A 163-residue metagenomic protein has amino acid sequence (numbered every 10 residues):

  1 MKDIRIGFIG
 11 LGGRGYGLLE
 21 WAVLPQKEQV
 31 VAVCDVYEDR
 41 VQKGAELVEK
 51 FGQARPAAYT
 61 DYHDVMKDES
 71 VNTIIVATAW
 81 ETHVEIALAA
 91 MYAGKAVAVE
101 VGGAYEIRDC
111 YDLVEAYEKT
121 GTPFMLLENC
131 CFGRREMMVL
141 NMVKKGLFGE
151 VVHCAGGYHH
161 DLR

Functional and structural regions predicted by a protein language model:
M1-F51: N-terminal Rossmann-like dinucleotide-binding module
G10-G12, T120-M125, C130-R163: Predominantly a Rossmann-like dinucleotide-binding segment in NAD(P)-dependent oxidoreductases
V31, P56, S70-N72: Conserved acidic residues
V33, I74, C154: Receiver (REC) domain switch-region micro-motif
G44-Q53, D112, A116-T120: Short, conserved SAM-binding/catalytic segment of Class I S-adenosyl-L-methionine-dependent methyltransferases
R55-D61: Conserved SAM-binding strand-loop segment of SAM-dependent methyltransferases
Y62-M66, L140: Short hydrophobic/charged patches on amphipathic alpha-helices used for structural packing and interfaces
T73, A79-W80, V84-F132, G146: Beta-strand-loop-alpha-helix segment that lines the small-molecule cofactor/substrate pocket of alpha/beta enzymes
